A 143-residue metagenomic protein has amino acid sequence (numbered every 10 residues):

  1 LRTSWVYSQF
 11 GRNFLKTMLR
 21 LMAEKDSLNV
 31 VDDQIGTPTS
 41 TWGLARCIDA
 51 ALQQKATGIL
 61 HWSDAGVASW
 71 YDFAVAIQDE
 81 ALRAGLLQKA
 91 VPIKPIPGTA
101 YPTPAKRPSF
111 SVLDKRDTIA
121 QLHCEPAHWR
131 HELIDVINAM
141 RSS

Functional and structural regions predicted by a protein language model:
R2-G36, T41-G43, D49: NAD(P)-dependent short-chain dehydrogenase/reductase
F14-L15, T41, A45, W70-A74 (+1 more regions): A general structural signal for well-ordered alpha-helical segments in protein cores
G36-T39, A68, L113, C124-A127: Residue-level signal for the nucleotide or nucleotide-sugar donor/cofactor binding architecture
C47, Q54-P104: Mid/C-terminal beta-alpha module of Rossmann-like enzyme folds, strongest in SDR-family dehydrogenases/epimerases
K94-K115, H128: Active-site loop of classical SDR/Rossmann-like NAD(P)-dependent oxidoreductases, centered on the catalytic Tyr-X3-Lys
H128-S143: Amphipathic terminal alpha-helices
